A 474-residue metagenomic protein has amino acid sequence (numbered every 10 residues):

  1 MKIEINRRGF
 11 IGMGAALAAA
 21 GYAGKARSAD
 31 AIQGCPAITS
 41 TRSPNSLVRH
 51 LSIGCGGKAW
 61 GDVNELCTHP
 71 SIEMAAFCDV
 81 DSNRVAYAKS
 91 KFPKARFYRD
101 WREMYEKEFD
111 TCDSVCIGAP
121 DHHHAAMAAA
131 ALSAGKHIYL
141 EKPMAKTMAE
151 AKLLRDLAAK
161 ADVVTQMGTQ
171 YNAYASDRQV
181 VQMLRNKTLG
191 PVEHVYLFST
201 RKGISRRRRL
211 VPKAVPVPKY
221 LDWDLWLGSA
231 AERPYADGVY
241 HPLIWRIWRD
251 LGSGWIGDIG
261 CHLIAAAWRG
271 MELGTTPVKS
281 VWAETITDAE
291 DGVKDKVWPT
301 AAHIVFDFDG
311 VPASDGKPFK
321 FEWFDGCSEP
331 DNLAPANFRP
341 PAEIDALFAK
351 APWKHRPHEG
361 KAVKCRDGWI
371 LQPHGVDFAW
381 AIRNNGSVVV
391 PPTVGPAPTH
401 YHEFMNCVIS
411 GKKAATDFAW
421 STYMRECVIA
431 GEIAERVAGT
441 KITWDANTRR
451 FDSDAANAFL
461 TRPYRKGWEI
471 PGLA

Functional and structural regions predicted by a protein language model:
M1-L17: N-terminal secretory signal peptides and thylakoid transit peptides that target proteins across membranes
G12-P44, K296-V297, N406-A474: C-terminal helix-rich "cap/oligomerization" subdomain common to oxidoreductases
M13-F92, Y171, A267: N-terminal Rossmann-like dinucleotide-binding module
A95-L153: Beta-loop-alpha module in the N-terminal Rossmann-like domain of NAD(P)-dependent dehydrogenases, especially those
H137, A145-L225: A contiguous active-site-proximal alpha/beta segment in oxidoreductase catalytic domains
Y174-L197, R209-P212, G257-T287, F308 (+1 more regions): Oxidoreductase and adenylate-handling cofactor-binding alpha/beta cores
Y220-G316, D325-A334, F338: Rossmann-like dinucleotide-binding domain that binds NAD(P)(H)
K294-T300, D307-P398: NAD(P)-dinucleotide binding in Rossmann-like oxidoreductases
